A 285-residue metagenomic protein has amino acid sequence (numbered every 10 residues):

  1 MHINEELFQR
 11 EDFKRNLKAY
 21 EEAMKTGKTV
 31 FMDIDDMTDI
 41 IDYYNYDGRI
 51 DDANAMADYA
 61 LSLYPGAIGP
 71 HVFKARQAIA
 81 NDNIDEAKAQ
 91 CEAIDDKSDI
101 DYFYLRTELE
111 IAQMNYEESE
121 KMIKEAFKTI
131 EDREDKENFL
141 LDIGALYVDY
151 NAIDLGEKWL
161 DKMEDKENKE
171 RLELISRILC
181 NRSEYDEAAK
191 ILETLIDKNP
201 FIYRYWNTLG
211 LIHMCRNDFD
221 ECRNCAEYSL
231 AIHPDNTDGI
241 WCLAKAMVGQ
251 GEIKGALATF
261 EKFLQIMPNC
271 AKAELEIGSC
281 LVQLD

Functional and structural regions predicted by a protein language model:
Y46, A80, A112, L146-D149 (+4 more regions): Register position in tetratricopeptide repeats
A60, C91-I94, A126-T129, W159-M163 (+3 more regions): Canonical positions in the second alpha-helix
P65, K97-D99, E131-E134, K166-N168 (+3 more regions): Short coil turns that delineate tetratricopeptide repeat
P70, Y102, D135-F139, R171 (+3 more regions): TPR alpha-solenoid repeat register
